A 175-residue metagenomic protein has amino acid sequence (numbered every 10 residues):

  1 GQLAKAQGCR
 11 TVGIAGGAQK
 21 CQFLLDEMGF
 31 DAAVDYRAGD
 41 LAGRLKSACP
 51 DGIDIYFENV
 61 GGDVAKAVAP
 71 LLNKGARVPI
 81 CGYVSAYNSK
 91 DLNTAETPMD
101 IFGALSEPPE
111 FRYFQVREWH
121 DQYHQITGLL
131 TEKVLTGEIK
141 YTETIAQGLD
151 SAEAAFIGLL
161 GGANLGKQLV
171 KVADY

Functional and structural regions predicted by a protein language model:
G1-Y175: Terminal helix/beta-alpha structural elements that buttress the NAD(P)+-binding lobe
